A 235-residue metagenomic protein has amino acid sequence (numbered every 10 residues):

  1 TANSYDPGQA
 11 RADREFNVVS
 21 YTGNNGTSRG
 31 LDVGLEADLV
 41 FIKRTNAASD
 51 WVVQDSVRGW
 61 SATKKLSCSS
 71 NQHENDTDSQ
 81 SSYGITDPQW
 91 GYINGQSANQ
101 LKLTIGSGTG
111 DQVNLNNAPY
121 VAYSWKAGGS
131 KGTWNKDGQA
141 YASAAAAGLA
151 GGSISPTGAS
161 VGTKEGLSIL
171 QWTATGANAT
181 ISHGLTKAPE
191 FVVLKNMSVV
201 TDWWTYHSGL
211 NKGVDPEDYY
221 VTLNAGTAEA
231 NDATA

Functional and structural regions predicted by a protein language model:
T1-A235: Surface-exposed molecular-recognition determinants
